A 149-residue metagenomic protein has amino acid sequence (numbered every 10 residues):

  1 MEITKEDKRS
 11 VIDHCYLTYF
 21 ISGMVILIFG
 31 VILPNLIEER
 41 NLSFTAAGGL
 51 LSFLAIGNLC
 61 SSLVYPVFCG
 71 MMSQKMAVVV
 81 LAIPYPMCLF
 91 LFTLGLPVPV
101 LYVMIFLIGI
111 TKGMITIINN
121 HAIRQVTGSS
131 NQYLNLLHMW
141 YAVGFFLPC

Functional and structural regions predicted by a protein language model:
K5-P34, E38, F106-L107: Pair of pore-lining "gating" transmembrane helices in MFS-fold secondary transporters
G23, L27, G109-I117, F146: Small-residue-rich segments within alpha-helical transmembrane domains of MFS-like 12-TM solute carriers
L27, L54-L63, F146: Residue-level signature of mid-helix packing/kink "hotspots" within the transmembrane helices of 12-pass Major
L33, I37, L42-L51, L134: Juxtamembrane helix-start elements in MFS-like secondary transporters
C60-P99: Conserved MFS/SLC helix-loop-helix module at the cytosolic interface between two early adjacent transmembrane helices
C88, P99-M114: Hydrophobic core of transmembrane alpha-helices in multi-pass small-molecule transporters, especially MFS/SLC-type
G113-T127: Intracellular juxtamembrane helix-capping segments at the cytosolic ends of symmetry-related transmembrane helices
S130-C149: Glycine-rich segments within core transmembrane alpha-helices of 12-TM secondary carriers
